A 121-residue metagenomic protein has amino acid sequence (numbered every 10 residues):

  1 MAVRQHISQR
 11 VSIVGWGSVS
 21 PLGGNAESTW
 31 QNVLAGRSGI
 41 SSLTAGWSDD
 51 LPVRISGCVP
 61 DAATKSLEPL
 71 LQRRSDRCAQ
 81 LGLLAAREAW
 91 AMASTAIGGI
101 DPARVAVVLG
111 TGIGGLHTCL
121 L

Functional and structural regions predicted by a protein language model:
M1-L121: Conserved "HGTGT" condensation-loop signature of ketosynthase/thiolase-family condensing enzymes that catalyze
